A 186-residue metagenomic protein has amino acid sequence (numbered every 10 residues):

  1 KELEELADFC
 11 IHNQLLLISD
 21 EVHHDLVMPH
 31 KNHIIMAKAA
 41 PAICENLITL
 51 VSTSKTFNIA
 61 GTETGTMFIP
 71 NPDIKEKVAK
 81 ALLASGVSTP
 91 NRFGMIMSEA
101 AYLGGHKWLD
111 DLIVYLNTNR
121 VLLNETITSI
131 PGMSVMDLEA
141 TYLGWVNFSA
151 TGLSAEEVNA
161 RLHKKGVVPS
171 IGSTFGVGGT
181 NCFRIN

Functional and structural regions predicted by a protein language model:
K1-N186: PLP-dependent class I/II
